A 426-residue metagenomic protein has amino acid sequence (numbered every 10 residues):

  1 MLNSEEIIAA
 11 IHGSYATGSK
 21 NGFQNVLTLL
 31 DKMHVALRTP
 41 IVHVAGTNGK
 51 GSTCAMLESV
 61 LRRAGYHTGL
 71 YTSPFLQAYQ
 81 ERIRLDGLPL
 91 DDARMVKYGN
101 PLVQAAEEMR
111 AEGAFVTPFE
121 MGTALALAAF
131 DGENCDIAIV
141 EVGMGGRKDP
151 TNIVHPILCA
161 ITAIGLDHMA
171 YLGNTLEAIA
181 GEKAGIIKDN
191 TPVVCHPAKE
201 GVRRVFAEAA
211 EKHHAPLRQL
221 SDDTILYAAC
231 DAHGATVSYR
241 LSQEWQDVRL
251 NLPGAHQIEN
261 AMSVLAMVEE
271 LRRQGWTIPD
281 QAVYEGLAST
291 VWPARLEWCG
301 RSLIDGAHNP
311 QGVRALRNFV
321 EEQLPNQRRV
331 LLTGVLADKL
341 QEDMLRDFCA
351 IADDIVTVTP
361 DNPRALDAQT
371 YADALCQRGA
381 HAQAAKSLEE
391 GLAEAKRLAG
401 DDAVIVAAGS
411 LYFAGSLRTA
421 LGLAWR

Functional and structural regions predicted by a protein language model:
M1-N48, S52-H67, L76-A78, N134 (+3 more regions): N-terminal leader/targeting and accessory segments in enzymes
F23, L27-L37, R63-V154, A170 (+1 more regions): ATP-dependent carboxylate-amine ligase catalytic core
R38-P40, G132, I137-V142, D149-A160 (+3 more regions): Nucleotide phosphate-binding/pyrophosphate-handling subdomain across enzymes that bind or process nucleotide phosphates
L57, R147-I157, R418-L421: Short Gly/Thr/Asp-enriched flexible loops that form oxyanion-binding sites at enzyme active sites
Y71, H196-P197, A209-D231, L250-A255 (+5 more regions): Beta-strand->loop->alpha-helix junctions that form or flank phosphate-binding loops in nucleotide-handling enzymes
M109-R110, N134-E141, P156-D247, A261 (+1 more regions): Acidic, Mg2+-coordinating active-site environments of NTP-dependent enzymes
K199-R218, H233, S302, P310 (+1 more regions): C-terminal helical cap/extension that packs against the catalytic core of soluble nucleotide-cofactor enzymes
S410: Active-site-proximal loop/hinge segments that shape catalytic or ion-binding/gating pockets
